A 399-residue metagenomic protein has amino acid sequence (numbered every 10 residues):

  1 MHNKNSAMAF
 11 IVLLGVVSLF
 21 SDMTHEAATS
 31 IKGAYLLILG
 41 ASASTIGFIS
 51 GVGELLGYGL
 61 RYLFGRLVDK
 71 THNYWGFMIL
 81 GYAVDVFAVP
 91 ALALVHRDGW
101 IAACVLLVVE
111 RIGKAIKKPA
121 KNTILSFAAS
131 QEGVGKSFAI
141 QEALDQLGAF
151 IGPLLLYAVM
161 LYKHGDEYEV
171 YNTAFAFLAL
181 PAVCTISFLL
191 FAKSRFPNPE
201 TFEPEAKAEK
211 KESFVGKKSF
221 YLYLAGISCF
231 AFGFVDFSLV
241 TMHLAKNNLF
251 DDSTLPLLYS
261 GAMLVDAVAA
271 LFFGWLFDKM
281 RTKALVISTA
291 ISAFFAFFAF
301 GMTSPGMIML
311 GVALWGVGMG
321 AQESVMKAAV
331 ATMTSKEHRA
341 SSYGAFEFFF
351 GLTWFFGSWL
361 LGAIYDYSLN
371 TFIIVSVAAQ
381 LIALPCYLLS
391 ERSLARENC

Functional and structural regions predicted by a protein language model:
M1-M8, S194-A225: Juxtamembrane intracellular "pre-TM" segments in multi-pass secondary transporters
H2-G57, L222-L258: Helix-loop boundary and gating motifs at the non-cytosolic
L19, A88, G99-K117, S228 (+1 more regions): Hydrophobic core of transmembrane alpha-helices in multi-pass small-molecule transporters, especially MFS/SLC-type
L60-N73, M160, A269-R281, Y365: Helix-to-loop junctions at the C-terminal end of transmembrane segments in multipass secondary transporters
K70-Y82, D278-T289: Cytoplasmic membrane-interface "Motif A"-like loop-to-helix N-cap segments of 12-TM Major Facilitator Superfamily
A83-D98, I291-T303: C-terminal ends and interior cores of transmembrane alpha-helices in multi-pass membrane transporters/permeases
I116-A129, A321-T334: Intracellular juxtamembrane helix-capping segments at the cytosolic ends of symmetry-related transmembrane helices
N172-L190, F372-L388: Symmetry-related core transmembrane helices of the 12-TM Major Facilitator Superfamily/SLC fold
